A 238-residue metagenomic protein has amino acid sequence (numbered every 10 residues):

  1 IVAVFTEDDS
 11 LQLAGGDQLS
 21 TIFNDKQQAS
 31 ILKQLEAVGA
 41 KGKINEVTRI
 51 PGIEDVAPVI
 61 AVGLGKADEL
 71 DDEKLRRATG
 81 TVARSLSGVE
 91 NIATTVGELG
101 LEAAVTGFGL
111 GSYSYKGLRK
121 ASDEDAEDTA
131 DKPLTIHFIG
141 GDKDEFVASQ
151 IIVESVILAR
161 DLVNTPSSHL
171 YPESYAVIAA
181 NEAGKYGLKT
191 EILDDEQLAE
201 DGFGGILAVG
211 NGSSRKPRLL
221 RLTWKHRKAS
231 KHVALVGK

Functional and structural regions predicted by a protein language model:
I1-K238: Short amphipathic alpha-helical segment within the helicase RecA-like ATPase core that mediates nucleic-acid
